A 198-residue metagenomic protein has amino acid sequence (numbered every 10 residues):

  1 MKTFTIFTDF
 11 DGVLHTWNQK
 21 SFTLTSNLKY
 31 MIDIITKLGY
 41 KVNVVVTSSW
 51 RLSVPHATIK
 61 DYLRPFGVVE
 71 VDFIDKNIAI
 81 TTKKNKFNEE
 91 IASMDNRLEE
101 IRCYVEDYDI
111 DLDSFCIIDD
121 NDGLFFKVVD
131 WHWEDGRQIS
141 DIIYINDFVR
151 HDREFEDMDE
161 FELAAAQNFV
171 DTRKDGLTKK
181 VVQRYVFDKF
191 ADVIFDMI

Functional and structural regions predicted by a protein language model:
M1-T3, D111-L112: Alpha-helical hydrophobic/aromatic positions enriched in membrane-embedded helices and signal peptides
K2-F87: Alpha-helical substrate-recognition element adjacent to the catalytic core
G67-I198: C-terminal cap/substrate-recognition subdomain and adjoining C-terminal extension of metal-dependent phosphatase-like
